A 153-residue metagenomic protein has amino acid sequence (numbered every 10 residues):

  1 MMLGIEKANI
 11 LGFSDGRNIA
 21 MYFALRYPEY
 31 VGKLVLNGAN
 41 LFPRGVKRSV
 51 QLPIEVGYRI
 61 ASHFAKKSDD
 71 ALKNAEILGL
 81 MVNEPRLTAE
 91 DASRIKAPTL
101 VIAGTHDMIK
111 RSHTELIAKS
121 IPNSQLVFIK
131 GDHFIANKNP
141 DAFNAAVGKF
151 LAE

Functional and structural regions predicted by a protein language model:
M1-A8: Conserved acidic catalytic loop of the alpha/beta-hydrolase fold
A8, G12-S14: Conserved alpha/beta-hydrolase "nucleophile elbow" surrounding the catalytic nucleophile
N18-R26, G32-I60: Flexible "cap/lid" loop of the alpha/beta hydrolase fold
A75-D91, H106-I109: Active-site nucleophile elbow and catalytic-triad environment of alpha/beta-hydrolase enzymes
I95, V101-A103: Short beta-strand/loop motif that positions the catalytic acidic residue of the alpha/beta-hydrolase fold
A97, R111-A118: Short alpha-helix in the alpha/beta-hydrolase fold that links the catalytic acid
K119-F134: Catalytic histidine neighborhood in serine/cysteine hydrolases with alpha/beta-hydrolase-type architecture
D132-N144: Catalytic histidine-centered segment of alpha/beta-hydrolase-like enzymes
